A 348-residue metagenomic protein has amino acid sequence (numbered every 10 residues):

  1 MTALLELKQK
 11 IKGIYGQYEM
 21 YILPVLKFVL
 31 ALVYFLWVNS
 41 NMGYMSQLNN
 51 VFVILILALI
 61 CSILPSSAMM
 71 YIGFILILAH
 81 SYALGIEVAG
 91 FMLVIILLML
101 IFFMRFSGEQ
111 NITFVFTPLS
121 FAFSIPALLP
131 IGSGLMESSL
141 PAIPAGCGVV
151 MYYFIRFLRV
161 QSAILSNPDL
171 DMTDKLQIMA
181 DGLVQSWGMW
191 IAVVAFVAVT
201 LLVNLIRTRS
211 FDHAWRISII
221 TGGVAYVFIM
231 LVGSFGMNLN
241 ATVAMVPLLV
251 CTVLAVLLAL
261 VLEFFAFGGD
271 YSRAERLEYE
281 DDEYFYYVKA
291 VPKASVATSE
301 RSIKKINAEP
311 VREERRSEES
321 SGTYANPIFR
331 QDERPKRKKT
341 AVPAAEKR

Functional and structural regions predicted by a protein language model:
M1-Y18: Short, Lys/Arg-rich, polar N-terminal cytosolic tail immediately upstream of the first transmembrane signal-anchor
Y18-P24, V33-L36, S40, N50 (+1 more regions): Alpha-helical transmembrane segments of multi-pass integral membrane proteins, characterized by long hydrophobic
M20-F74, H80-S81: Hydrophobic transmembrane alpha-helices
W37-F52, S81-V94, S186-V194: Structural signature of hydrophobic alpha-helical transmembrane segments
L59, I72-G146: Membrane-interface helix-loop-helix junctions at boundaries between adjacent transmembrane segments
S120-A122, L129-L248, T252: Generic multipass alpha-helical transmembrane bundles of integral membrane proteins
A266-T323: Short, highly charged, low-complexity non-transmembrane loops/tails of multi-pass membrane proteins
R312-R348: Long, low-complexity, intrinsically disordered segments
